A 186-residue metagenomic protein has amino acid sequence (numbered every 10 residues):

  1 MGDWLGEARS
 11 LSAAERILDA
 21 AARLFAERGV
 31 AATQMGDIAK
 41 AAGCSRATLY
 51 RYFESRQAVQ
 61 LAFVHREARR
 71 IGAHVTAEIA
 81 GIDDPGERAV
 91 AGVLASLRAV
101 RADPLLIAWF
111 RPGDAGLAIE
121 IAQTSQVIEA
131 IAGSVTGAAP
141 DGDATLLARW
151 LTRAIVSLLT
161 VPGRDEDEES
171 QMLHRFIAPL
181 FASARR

Functional and structural regions predicted by a protein language model:
M1-R28, A32-A41, A58-L61, R66: Basic, helix-initiating cap at the start of DNA-binding domains
R16, R70, E87-A95, L146-A154 (+1 more regions): Amphipathic alpha-helical interaction segments
I17-F25, I71, V75, S96: Short hydrophobic clusters on alpha-helical segments that form packing/core surfaces in small helical domains
A42-F53: Short hydrophobic/aromatic patch on the recognition helix
A62, T76-R101: Hydrophobic alpha-helical connector segments
G72, A91, A115-R149: Amphipathic alpha-helical packing segments from all-alpha helical-bundle domains
R98-A102, G137, R149-E168, A178-R186: Amphipathic C-terminal alpha-helical segment
L105-R111, A118, D167-E168: Short, hydrophobic secondary-structure boundary micro-motifs
